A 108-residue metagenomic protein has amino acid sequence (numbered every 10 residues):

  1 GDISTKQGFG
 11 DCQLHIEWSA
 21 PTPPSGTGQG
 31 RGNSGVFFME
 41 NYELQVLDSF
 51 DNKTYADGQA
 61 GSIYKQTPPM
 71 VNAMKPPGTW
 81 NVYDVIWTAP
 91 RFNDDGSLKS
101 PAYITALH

Functional and structural regions predicted by a protein language model:
G1-H108: Carbohydrate-interacting regions of secretory-pathway proteins
